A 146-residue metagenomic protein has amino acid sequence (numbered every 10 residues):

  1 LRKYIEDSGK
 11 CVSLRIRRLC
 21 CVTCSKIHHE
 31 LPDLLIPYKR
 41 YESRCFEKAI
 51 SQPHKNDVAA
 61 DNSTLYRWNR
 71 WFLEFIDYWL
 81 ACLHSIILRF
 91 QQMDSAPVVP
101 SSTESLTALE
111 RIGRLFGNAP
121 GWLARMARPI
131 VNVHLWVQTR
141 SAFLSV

Functional and structural regions predicted by a protein language model:
L1-T23: N-terminal juxtadomain amphipathic helix that follows a signal peptide/anchor or precedes a small N-terminal auxiliary
L1-Y4, K39-S43, F90: Residue-level signal for functionally critical sites in structured catalytic/ligand-binding pockets
E6-S8, R17, H28, D33 (+2 more regions): Short, well-ordered helical secondary-structure segments
S13, L19, I50-Q52, Y78-L83 (+1 more regions): Short, charged low-complexity intrinsically disordered segments located at boundaries of structured domains
V22, I27-L31, A60-W68, L88-V98 (+1 more regions): Short, surface-exposed, charge-dense and proline/glycine-enriched linear segments
K26-L80: Extended interfacial segments that mediate partner engagement and assembly in macromolecular machines
A81, S85-V146: Long C-terminal interaction/binding lobes of large macromolecular proteins
